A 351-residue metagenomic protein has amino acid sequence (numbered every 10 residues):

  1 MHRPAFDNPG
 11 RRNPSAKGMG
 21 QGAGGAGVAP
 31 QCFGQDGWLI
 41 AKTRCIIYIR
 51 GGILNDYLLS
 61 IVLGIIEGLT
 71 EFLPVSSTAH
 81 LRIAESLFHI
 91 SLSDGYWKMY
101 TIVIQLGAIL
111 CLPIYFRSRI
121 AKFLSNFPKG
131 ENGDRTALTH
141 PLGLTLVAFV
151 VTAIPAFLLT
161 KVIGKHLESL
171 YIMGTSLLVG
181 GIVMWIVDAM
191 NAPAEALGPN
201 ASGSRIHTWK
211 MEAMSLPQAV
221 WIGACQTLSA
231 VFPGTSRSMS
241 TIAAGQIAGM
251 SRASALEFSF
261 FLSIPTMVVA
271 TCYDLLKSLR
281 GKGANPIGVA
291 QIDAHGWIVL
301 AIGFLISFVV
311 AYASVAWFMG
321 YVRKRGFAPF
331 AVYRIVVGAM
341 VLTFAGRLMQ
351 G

Functional and structural regions predicted by a protein language model:
M1-Q21: A charged, well-structured terminal subsegment
R12-N13, Q31, S202: Intrinsically disordered, low-complexity regions enriched in Ser/Pro/Gly/Gln/His and often acidic
G18-G25, I102-V103, L279: Short secondary-structure junction/hinge motifs that connect adjacent elements
A23-A29, A41-T43: Ala/Thr-enriched low-complexity intrinsically disordered regions
K42-G351: Multi-pass membrane proteins that catalyze or facilitate reactions on polyprenyl-/lipid-phosphate substrates and their
